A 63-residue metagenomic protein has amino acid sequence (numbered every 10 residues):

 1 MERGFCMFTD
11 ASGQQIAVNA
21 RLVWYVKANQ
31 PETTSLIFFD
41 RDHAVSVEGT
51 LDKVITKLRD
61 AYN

Functional and structural regions predicted by a protein language model:
M1-A17, R21-N63: Acidic, Ser/Thr- and proline-rich intrinsically disordered linker/docking segments of eukaryotic scaffolds
